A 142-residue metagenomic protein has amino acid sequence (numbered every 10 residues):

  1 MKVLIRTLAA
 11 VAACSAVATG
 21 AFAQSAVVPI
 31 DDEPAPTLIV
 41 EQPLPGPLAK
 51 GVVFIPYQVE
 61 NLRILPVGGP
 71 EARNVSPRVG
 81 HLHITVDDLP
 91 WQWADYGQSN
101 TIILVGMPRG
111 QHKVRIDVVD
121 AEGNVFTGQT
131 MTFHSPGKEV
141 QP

Functional and structural regions predicted by a protein language model:
M1-V11: Bacterial N-terminal signal peptides that target proteins for export
S25-V53, V140-P142: Short, compositionally biased P/S/T/A/G/V-rich stretches that sit at domain boundaries
Q58-N74: Short amphipathic, basic-aromatic surface patches that mediate peripheral association with negatively charged
L82-I84: Short beta-strand elements bearing conserved aromatic residues within extracellular beta-rich modules
W91-Q98: Short beta-strand segments within Ig-like beta-sandwich modules, predominantly Fibronectin type-III
Q92, D120-G128: Short acidic/polar inter-strand loop motif in beta-rich domains
L104-G110: Surface-exposed, short loops/turns at beta-strand junctions within beta-sandwich domains
